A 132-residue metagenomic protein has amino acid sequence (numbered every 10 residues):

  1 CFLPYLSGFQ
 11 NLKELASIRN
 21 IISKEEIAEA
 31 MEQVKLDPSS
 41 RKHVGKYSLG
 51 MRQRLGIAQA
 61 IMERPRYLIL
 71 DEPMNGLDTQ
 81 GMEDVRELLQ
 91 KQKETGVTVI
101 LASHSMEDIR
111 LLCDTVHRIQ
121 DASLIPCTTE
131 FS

Functional and structural regions predicted by a protein language model:
L6-I18: Q-loop/switch helix immediately C-terminal to the Walker
K13, I22-S39: Conserved ABC ATPase "signature" region
I57: Hydrophobic anchor residue at the start of the ABC signature
R64: Conserved catalytic motifs of ABC-family nucleotide-binding domains
L68-D71: Catalytic Walker B motif of ABC-type/P-loop ATPase nucleotide-binding domains
T79-Q80: Helix N-cap at the start of a conserved alpha-helix in ABC-type nucleotide-binding domains
S103-H104: H-loop/switch region of ABC-family ATPase nucleotide-binding domains
